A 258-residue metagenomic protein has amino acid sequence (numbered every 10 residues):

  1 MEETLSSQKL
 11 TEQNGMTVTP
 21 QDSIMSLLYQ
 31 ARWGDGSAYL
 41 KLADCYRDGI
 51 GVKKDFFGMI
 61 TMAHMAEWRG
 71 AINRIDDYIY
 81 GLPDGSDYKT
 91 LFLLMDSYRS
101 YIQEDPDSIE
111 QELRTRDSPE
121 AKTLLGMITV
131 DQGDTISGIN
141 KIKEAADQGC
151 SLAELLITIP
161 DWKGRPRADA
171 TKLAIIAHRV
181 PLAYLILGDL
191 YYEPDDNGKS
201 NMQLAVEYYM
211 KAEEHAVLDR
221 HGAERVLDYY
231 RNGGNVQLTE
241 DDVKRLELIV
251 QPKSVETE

Functional and structural regions predicted by a protein language model:
S6-K9, Q21-I24, L28, L40 (+5 more regions): Alpha-helical tetratricopeptide repeat
S23, M59, D105, I109 (+3 more regions): Single-residue signature of alpha-solenoid repeat helices
L27, A63, I109, L113 (+3 more regions): Hydrophobic/aromatic packing residues within the alpha-helices of TPR/SEL1-like helical repeat arrays
R32-D35, D48-I50, E67-I72, P83-D87 (+9 more regions): Short helix-capping/linker turns of helical repeat alpha-solenoids
K41-D48, D77-G81, L93-S97, M127-D131 (+3 more regions): Hydrophobic face of amphipathic alpha-helices that form TPR/SEL1-like repeat modules and related alpha-solenoid
F57-G70, A146-D147, Q203-V217, V243-P252: TPR/TPR-like (Sel1-like) alpha-helical repeat modules
E224-E258: Terminal, low-structured helical/coil segments at or just beyond the last alpha-helical repeat
